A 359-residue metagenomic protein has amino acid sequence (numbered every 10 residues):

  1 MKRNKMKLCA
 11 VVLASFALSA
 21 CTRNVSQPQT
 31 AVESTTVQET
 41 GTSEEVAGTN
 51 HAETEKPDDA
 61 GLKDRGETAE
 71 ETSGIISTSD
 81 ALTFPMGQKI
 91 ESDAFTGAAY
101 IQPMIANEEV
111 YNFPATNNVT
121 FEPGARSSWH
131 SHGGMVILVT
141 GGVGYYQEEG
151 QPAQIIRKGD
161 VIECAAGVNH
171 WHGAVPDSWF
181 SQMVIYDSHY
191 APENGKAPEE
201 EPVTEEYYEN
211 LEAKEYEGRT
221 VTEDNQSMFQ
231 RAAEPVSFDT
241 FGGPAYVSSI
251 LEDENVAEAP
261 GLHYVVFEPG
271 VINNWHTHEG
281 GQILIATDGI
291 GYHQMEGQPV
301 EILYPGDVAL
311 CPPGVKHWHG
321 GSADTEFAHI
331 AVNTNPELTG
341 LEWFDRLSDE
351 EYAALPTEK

Functional and structural regions predicted by a protein language model:
K2-C9: Bacterial N-terminal signal peptides that target proteins for export
A17-A20: C-terminal motif of bacterial Sec signal peptides marking the signal peptidase cleavage site
T22-N24: Bacterial signal peptide processing site
S26-K63, T68-A69: Intrinsically disordered, low-complexity repeat and linker tracts
H51-F113, P198-A259, L341-K359: A short, N-terminal "cap"/entry segment at the start of jelly-roll beta-barrel domains of the cupin/DSBH fold
A115-S131, H263-H278: Conserved short histidine dyad/triad with adjacent acidic residue
S131-K158, V168, I272, T277-P305 (+1 more regions): A short beta-strand-loop-beta hairpin characteristic of the jelly-roll/cupin
A166-E193, P313-G340: Ligand-binding loop in jelly-roll beta-barrel domains
